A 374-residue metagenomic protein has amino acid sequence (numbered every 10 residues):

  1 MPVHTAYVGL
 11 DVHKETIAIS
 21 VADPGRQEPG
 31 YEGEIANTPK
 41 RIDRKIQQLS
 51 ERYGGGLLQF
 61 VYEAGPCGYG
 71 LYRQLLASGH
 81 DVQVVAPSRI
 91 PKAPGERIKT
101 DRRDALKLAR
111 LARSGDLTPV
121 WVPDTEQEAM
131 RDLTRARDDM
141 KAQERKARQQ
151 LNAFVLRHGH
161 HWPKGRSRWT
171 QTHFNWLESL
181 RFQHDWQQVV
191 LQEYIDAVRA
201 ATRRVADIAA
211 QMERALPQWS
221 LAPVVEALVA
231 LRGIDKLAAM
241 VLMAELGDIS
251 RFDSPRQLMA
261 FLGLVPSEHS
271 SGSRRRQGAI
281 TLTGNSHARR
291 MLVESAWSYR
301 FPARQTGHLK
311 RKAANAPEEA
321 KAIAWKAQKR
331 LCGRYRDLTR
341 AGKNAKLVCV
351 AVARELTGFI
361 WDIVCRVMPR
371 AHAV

Functional and structural regions predicted by a protein language model:
M1-V374: A detector of single, family-specific signature residues that are central to catalytic or substrate-handling motifs
